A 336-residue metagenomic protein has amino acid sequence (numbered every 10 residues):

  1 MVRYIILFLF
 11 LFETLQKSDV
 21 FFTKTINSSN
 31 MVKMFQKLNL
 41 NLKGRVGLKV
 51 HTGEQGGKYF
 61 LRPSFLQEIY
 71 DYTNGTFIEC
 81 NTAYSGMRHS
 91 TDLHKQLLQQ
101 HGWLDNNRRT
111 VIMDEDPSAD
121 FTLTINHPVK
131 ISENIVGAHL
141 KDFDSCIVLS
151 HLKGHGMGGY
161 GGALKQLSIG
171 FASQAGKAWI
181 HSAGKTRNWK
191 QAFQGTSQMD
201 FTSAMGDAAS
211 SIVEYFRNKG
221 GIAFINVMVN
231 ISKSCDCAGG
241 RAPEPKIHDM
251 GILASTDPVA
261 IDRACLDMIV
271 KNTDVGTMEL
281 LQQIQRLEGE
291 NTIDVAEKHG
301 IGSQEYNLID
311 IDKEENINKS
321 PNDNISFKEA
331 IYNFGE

Functional and structural regions predicted by a protein language model:
M1-L7: Sec-dependent signal peptide recognition, specifically the positively charged N-region followed immediately by
L7-F10, K43: A general, composition-driven signal for non-globular sequence regions
L9-S18: Bacterial Sec-dependent signal peptides at the C-terminal "C-region" and cleavage site
K17-Y72, T76-E336: Extended, low-polarity segments enriched in aliphatic/aromatic residues
